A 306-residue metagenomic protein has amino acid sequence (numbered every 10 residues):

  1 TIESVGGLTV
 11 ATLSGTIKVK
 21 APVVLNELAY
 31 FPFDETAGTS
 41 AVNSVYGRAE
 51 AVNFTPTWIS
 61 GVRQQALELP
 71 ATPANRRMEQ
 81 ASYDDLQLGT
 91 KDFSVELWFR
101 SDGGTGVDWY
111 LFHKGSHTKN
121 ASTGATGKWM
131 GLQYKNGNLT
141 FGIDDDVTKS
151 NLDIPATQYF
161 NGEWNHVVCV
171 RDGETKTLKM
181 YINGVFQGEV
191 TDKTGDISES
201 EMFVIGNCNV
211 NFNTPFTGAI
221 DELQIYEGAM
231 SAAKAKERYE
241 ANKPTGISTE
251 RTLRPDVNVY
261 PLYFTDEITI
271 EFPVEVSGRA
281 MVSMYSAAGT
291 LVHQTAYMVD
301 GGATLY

Functional and structural regions predicted by a protein language model:
I2-S4: Conserved structural position at the C-terminal beta-strand of extracellular beta-sandwich adhesion modules
G7-A21: C-terminal edge beta-strand
K20-P73, K236-T245: Extracytoplasmic low-complexity segments
V24-L28, T36-A41, P73-T140, E174-Y181 (+1 more regions): Extracellular glycan-recognition modules
G61, V190-A219: Flexible glycan-contacting loops in extracellular carbohydrate-active proteins
A81, T140-H166: Short, aromatic/His-centered strand-loop micro-motif at the edge of beta-sheets
E163-T177: Localized edge beta-strand/strand-to-loop motifs within extracellular or lumenal beta-rich domains
T249-Y306: C-terminal outer-membrane/trafficking sorting elements
